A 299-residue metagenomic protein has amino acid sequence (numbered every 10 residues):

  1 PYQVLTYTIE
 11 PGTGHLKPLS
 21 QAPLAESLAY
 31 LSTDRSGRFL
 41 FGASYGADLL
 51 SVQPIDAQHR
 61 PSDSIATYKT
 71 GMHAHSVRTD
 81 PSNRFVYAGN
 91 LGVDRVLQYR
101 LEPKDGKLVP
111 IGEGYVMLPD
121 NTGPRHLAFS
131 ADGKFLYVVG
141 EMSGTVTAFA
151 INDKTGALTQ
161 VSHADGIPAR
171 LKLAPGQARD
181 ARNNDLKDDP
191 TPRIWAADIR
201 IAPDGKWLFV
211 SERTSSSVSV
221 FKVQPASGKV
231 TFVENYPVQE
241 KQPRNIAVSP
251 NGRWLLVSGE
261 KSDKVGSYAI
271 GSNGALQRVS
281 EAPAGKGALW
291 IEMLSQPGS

Functional and structural regions predicted by a protein language model:
P1, G42-Y45, D80, A88-L91 (+4 more regions): Conserved beta-strand positions in repeat-built beta-propeller and related beta-rich domains
P1, L24-F39, K69-F85, L118-G133 (+3 more regions): Beta-rich, blade/repeat-based domains predominating in secreted/periplasmic proteins but also intracellular
Y2-V4, D48-L50, D94-V96, G144-V146 (+2 more regions): Structural signal for beta-propeller blades
Y7-G14, Q53-R60, Y99-L108, F149-T159 (+2 more regions): Short loop/turn segments immediately following beta-strands, especially the blade-tip and inter-blade linker loops
K17-A22, D63-Y68, I111-M117, S162 (+3 more regions): A short beta-strand motif characteristic of beta-propeller blades
Y87-T147: Loop-centered beta-sheet repeat module
E260-K264, I270-N273, Q277-S299: Blade-level signature of beta-propeller repeat domains, shared across WD40, Kelch, NHL, RCC1 and BNR/Asp-box propellers
